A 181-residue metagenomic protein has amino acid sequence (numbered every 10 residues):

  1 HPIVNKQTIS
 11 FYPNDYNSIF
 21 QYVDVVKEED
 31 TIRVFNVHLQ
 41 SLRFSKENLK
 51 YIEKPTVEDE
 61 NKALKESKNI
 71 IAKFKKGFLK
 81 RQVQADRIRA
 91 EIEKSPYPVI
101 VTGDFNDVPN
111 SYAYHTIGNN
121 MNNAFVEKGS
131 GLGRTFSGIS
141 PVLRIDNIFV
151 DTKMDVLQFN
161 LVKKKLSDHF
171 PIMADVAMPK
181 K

Functional and structural regions predicted by a protein language model:
H1-L49, I148, N160-K163: Structured beta-strand-rich core segments of catalytic domains in phosphoester-bond hydrolases
T8, I70-F78: Surface-exposed cleft-lining segments at the edges of enzyme active sites
D15-N17, K76-R87: Soluble or luminal CAZymes and related metallo-dependent hydrolases
F35-L39, N61-S67, P98-V101, F125: Short charge-dense sequence patches
F44-P55, K75-L79, V108-A113: Phosphate-binding glycine-rich loops and adjacent basic patches that engage nucleotide phosphates, nucleic-acid
L49-K73: A solvent-exposed, charged loop/short amphipathic helix patch at secondary-structure junctions
Q82-I100, F105-K181: Metal-dependent phosphoester-hydrolase catalytic domains
